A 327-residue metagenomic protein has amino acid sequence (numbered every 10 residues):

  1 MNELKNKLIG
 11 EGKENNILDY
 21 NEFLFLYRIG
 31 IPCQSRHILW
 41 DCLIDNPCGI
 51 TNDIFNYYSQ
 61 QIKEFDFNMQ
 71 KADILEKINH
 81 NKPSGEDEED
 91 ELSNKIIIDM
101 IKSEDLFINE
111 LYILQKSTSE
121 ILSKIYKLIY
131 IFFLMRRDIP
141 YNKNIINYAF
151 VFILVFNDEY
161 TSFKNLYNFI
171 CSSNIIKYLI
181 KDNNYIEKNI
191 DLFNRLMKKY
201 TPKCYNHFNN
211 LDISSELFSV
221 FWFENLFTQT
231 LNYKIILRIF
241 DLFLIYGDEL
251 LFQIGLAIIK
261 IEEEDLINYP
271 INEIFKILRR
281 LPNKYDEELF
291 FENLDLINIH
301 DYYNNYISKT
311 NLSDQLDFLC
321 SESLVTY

Functional and structural regions predicted by a protein language model:
M1-Y285: Internal, helix-rich recognition cores of eukaryotic regulatory domains
E22, L256-Y327: C-terminal regulatory/linker segments that are acidic, Ser/Thr- and Pro-rich and often disordered or coiled-coil
